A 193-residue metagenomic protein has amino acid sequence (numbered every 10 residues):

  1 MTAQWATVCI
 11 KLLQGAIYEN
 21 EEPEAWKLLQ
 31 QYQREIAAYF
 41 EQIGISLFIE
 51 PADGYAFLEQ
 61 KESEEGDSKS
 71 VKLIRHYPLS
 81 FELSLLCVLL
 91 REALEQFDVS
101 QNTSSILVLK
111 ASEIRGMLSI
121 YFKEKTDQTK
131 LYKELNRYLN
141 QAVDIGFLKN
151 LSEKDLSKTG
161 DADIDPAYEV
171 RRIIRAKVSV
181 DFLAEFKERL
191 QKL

Functional and structural regions predicted by a protein language model:
M1-L73: Eukaryotic partner-binding/assembly regions in large regulatory complexes
Y18-K27, Q101-I120: Short acidic, hydrophobic short linear motifs in intrinsically disordered regions
Q31-I36, K125-D144: Short amphipathic alpha-helical interaction segments
Q42-I49, L139-S157: A short, conserved structural fragment
G54-L58, D155-R171: Minor-groove-contacting beta-hairpin "wing" of winged helix-turn-helix DNA-binding domains
D67-Y77, D165-L193: Short, amphipathic alpha-helical interaction segments positioned at domain boundaries
K69-V108: Short alpha-helical segments that sit at the start of domains
D98-I106, K125-K130, L151-S152: Short acidic, glycine/proline-enriched loop segments that cap or flank alpha-helices
